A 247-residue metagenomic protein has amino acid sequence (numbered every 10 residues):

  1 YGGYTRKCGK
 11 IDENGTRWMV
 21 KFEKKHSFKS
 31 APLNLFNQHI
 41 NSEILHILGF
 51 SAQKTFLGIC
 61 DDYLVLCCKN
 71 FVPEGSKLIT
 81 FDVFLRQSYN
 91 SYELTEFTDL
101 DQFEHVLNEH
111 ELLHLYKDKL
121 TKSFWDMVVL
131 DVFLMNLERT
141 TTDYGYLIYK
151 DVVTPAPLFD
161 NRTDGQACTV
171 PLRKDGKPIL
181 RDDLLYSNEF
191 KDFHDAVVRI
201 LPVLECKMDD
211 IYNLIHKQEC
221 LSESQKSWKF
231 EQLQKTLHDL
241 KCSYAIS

Functional and structural regions predicted by a protein language model:
Y1-S91: Conserved ATP-binding subdomain of kinase catalytic cores across diverse folds
H39-I47, K122-D126, L130, E231 (+1 more regions): A broad, structural surface signal
G49-S51, L137-E138, C242: Short helix-capping/linker segments at secondary-structure and domain boundaries
T55-D61, T140-Y149, S247: Short alpha-helical "patches" and their helix-cap loops
N70-V128, K207, L214-L221: ATP-dependent phospho-/nucleotidyl transfer catalytic cores
D101-V170: Conserved kinase catalytic-core segment
L147-S247: C-terminal catalytic region of ATP-dependent kinase domains
